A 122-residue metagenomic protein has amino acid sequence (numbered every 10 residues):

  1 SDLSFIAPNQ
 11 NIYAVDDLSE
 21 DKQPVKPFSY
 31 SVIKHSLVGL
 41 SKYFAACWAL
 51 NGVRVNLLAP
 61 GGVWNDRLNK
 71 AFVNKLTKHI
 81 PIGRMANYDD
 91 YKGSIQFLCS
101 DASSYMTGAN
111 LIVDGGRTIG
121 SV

Functional and structural regions predicted by a protein language model:
S1, R54-W64, C99, I112-D114: Conserved SDR Rossmann-fold cofactor-binding beta-strand/turn motif
S1-L50, G62: Catalytic loop of short-chain dehydrogenase/reductase
P8-L18, L50, L57-I80, D90 (+1 more regions): A glycine/serine/threonine-rich, flexible loop-to-helix segment that serves as the NAD(P) cofactor-binding "lid"
V15-L18, Q96, T107-V122: Short C-terminal tail/terminal secondary-structure segment of NAD(P)H-dependent dehydrogenase/reductase domains
S41-K42, K92-I95, C99: Short-chain dehydrogenase/reductase
F44, G52, R84, D101-A102: Conserved functional loop/turn residues at catalytic and ligand-binding sites
A49-R54, M106-G108: Short, small/polar-rich loop/turn modules that mediate ligand/substrate recognition or access, typified
I80-Y91, A102: A conserved structural motif in NAD(P)-dependent oxidoreductases
